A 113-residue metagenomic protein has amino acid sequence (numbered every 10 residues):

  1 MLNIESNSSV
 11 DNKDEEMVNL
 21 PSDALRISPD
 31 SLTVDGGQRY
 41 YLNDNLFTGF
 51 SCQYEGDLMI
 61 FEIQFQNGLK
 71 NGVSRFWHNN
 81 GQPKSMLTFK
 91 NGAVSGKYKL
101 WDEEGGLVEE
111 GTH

Functional and structural regions predicted by a protein language model:
M1-H113: Glycine/tyrosine- and acidic-biased, solvent-exposed loop/turn segments at the edges of beta-strands
